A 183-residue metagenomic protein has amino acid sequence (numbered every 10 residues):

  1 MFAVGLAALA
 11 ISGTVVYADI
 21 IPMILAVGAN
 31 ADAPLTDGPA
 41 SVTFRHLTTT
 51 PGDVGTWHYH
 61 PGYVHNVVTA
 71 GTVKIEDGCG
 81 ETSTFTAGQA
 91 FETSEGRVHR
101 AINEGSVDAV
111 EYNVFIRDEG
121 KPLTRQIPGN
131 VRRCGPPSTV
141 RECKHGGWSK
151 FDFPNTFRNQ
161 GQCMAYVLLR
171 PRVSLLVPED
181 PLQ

Functional and structural regions predicted by a protein language model:
M1-S12: Bacterial N-terminal signal peptides
D19-T56, V114: A short glycine-rich, His/Asp/Glu-containing loop-to-beta-strand
H46-L47, P51-D53, T72, D77 (+3 more regions): Sec/Tat-exported extracytoplasmic proteins
T49, G78-G96: Short acidic-glycine-tyrosine-enriched beta hairpin
V54-T56, K74, F91-I102: Histidine-centered metal-chelating micro-motifs
H60-C79, Q89: Glycine- and acidic-residue-biased ligand/ion/polar-headgroup-sensing regions
E95-P122: Ligand-binding loop in jelly-roll beta-barrel domains
P122, R132-Q183: Soluble extracellular-acting proteins and domains
